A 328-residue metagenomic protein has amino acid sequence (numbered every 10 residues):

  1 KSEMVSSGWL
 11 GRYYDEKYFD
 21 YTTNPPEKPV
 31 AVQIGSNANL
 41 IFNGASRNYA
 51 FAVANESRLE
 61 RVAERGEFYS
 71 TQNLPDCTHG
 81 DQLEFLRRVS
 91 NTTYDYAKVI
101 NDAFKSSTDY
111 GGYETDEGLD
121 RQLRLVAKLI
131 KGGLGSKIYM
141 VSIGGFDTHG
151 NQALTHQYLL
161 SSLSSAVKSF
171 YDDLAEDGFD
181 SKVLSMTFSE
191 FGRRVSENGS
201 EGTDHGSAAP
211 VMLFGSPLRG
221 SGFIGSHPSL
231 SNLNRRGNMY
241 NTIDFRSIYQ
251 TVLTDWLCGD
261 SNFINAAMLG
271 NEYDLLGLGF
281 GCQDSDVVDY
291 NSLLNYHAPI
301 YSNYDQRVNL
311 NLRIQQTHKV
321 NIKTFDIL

Functional and structural regions predicted by a protein language model:
K1-E176, S196, P210-P217, G222-D284: Feature for exported/extracytoplasmic and membrane-associated proteins, marking the mature portion
V30, V183, A209, V320: Residue-level detector of short, conserved catalytic/binding motifs and their immediate flanks
F179: Glycine-rich, charge-dense phosphate/pyrophosphate-binding loop(s) and the adjacent flexible "lid"/catalytic subdomain
V183-G192: Acidic/histidine-rich, metal-coordinating catalytic segments
G199-G202: Short proline/glycine-enriched turn/loop segments at secondary-structure junctions
H205-G206: Phosphate-handling catalytic cores of nucleic-acid transaction enzymes
C282-N309: Residue-level detector of functionally pivotal "anchor" positions at catalytic/ligand-binding pockets or at interdomain
Y304-L328: C-terminal outer-membrane/trafficking sorting elements
